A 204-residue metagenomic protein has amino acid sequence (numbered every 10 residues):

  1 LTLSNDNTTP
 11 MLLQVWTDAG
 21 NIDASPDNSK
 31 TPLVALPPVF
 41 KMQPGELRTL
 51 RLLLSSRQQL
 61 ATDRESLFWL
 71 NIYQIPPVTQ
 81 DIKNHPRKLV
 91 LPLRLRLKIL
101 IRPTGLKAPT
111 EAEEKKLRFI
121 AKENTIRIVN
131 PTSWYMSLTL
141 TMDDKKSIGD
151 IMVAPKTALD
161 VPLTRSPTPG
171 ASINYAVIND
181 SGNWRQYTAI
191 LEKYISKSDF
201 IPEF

Functional and structural regions predicted by a protein language model:
L1-N5, L52, F68-Y73, N124-N130: Buried hydrophobic-core signal for structured, non-transmembrane domains
D6-T8, D18-G20, L47, S55-R57 (+5 more regions): Solvent-exposed coil/turn segments that connect beta secondary-structure elements in extracytoplasmic/periplasmic
N7-D27, P131-S147: Short acidic, flexible loop segments centered on an aromatic residue
T8-P10, L47-T49, E65-L67, R94-R96 (+2 more regions): Extracytoplasmic
S25-Q58, D144-G170: Intrinsically disordered, low-complexity Pro/Gly/Ser/Thr-rich segments with frequent PxxP/GP/PP motifs and embedded
R57-L106, P169-F204: Terminal connector regions
T104-A121: Low-complexity, acidic Ser/Thr/Pro/Gly-rich terminal tails and inter-domain linkers that flank the onset of structured
I120-F204: Intrinsically disordered, low-complexity segments enriched in serine, threonine, and glycine
